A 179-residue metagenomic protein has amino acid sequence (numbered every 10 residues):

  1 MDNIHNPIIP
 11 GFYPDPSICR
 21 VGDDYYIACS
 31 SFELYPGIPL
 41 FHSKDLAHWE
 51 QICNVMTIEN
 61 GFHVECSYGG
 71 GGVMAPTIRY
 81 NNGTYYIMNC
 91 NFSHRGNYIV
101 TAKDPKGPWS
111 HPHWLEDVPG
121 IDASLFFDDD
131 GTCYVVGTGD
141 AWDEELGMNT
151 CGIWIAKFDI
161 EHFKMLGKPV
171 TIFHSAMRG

Functional and structural regions predicted by a protein language model:
M1-G179: Carbohydrate-active catalytic/glycan-binding domains of CAZyme proteins, especially the secreted or lumenal ectodomains
